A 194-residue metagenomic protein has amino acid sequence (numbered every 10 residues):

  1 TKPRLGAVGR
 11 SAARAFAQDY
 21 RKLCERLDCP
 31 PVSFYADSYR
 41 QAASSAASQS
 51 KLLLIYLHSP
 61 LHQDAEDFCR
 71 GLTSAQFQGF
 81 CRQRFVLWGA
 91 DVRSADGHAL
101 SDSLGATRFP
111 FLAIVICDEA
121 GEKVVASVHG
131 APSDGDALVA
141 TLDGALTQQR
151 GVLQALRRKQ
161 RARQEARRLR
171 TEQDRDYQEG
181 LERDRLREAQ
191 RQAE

Functional and structural regions predicted by a protein language model:
T1-P3, Q49-S50, R70, A189 (+1 more regions): Intrinsic structural disorder
T1-Q49, G144-Q160, R167: N-terminal leader/targeting and pre-domain segments
Q18-K22, D67, Q76, A99 (+2 more regions): Exposed alpha-helical structural elements
P30, S48-Q63: Short active-site neighborhood of thiol/selenol oxidoreductases, capturing the structured segment around
Y39-S45, D64-Q148: Thioredoxin-like thiol-disulfide oxidoreductase module
Y56-L57, G89, I114, R183: Hydrophobic side chains in beta-strands
T147-E194: Charge-rich, low-complexity alpha-helical coiled-coil segments
